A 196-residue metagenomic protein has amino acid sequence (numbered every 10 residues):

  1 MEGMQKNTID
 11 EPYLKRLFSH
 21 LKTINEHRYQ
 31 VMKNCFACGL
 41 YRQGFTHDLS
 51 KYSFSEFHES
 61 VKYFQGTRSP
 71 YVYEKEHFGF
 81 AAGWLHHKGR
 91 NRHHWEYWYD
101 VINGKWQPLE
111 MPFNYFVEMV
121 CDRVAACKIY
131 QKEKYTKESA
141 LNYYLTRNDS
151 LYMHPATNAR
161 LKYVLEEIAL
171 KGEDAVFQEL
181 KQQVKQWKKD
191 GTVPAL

Functional and structural regions predicted by a protein language model:
M1-L196: Metal-dependent phosphohydrolase cores
